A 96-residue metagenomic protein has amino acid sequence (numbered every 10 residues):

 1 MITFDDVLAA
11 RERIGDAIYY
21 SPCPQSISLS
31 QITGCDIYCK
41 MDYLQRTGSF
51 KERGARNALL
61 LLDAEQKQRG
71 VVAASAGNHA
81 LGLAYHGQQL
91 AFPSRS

Functional and structural regions predicted by a protein language model:
M1-S96: PLP-dependent amino-acid enzyme catalytic core
